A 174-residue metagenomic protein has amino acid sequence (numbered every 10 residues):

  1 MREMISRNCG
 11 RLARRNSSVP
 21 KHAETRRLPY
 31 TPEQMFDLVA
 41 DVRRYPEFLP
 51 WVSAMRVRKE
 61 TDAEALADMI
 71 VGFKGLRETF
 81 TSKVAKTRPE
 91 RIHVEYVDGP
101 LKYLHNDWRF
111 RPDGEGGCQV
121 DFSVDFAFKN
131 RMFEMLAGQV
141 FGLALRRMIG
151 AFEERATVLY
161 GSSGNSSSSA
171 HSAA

Functional and structural regions predicted by a protein language model:
R2-D62, S162, H171-A174: Hydrophobic ligand-binding cavity/cleft-lining segments
M4, N8-C9, A13-N16, F73-R77 (+1 more regions): Alpha-helical membrane-targeting segments
P29-Q34, P89-Y96, G138: Short, charged low-complexity linear motifs
E33, D37, E115, G150 (+2 more regions): Replace "anionic and nucleotidyl ligands
M35-V39, Y45, A67, V84 (+2 more regions): Hydrophobic pocket/interface hotspot
P46-P50, A54-A63, I70-Q119, D125-F128 (+3 more regions): Hydrophobic-ligand binding "helix-grip"
F128, M132-A174: A conserved amphipathic terminal alpha-helix motif
